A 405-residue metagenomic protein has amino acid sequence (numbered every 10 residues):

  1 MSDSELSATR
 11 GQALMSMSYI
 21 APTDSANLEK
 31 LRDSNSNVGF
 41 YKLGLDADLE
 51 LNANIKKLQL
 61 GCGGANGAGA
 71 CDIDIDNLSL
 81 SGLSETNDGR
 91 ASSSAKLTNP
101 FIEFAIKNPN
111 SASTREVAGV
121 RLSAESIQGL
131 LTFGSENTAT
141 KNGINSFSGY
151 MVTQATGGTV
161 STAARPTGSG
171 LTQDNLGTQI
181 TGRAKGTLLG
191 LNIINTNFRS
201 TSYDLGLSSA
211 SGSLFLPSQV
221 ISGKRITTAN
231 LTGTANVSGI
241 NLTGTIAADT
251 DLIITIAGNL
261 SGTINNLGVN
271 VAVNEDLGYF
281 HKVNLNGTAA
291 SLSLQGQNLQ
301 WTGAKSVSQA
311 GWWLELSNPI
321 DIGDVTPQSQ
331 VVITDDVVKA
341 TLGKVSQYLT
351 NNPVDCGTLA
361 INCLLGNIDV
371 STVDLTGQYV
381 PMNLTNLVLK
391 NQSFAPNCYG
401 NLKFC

Functional and structural regions predicted by a protein language model:
M1-E29, C405: Low-complexity repetitive segments in secreted/extracellular proteins
P22-C405: Long, compositionally biased low-complexity segments
